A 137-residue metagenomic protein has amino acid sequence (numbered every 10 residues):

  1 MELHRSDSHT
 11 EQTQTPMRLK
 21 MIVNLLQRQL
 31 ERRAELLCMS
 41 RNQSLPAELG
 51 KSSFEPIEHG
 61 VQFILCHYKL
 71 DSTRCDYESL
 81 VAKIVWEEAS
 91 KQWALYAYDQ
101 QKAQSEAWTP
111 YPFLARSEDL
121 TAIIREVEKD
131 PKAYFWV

Functional and structural regions predicted by a protein language model:
E2-C75: Negatively charged, low-complexity tracts enriched in Asp/Glu with abundant Ser/Thr
M39, A89, E128: Residue-level marker of positions within ordered structural domains that often coincide with functionally constrained
F54-E55, V81, W108: Generic preference for hydrophobic/aromatic residues in regular secondary structure cores
Q62-Y98: Short, conserved beta-strand/beta-arch hydrophobic-aromatic motifs that form part of recognition grooves or interface
Q92-V137: Short, compact, well-ordered microdomains
